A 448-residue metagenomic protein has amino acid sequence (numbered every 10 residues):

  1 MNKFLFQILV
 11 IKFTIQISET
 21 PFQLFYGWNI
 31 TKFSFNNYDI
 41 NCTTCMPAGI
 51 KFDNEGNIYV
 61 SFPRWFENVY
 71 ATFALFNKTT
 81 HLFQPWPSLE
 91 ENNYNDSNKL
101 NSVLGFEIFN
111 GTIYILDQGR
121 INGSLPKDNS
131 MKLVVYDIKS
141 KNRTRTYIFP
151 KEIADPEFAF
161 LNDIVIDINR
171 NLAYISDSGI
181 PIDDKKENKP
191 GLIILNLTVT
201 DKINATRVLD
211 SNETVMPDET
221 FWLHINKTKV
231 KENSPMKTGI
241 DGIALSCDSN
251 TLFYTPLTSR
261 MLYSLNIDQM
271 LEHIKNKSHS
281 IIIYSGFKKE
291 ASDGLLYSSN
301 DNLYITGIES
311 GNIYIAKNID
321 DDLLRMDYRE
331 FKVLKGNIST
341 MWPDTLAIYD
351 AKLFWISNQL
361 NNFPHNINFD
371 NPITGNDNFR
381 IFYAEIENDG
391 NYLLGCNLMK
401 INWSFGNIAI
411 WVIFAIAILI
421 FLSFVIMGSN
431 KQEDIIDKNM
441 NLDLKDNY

Functional and structural regions predicted by a protein language model:
F25-I40, L82-N98, T144-P156, K202-N233 (+3 more regions): Surface-exposed loop and turn segments in beta-propeller and other repeat-based domains that flank or scaffold
N29-A71: Beta-strand-rich domains and repeat architectures in extracellular enzymes and scaffolds, especially beta-propellers
N41-N54, Y94-G111, L116, K151-S176 (+4 more regions): Beta-rich, blade/repeat-based domains predominating in secreted/periplasmic proteins but also intracellular
V60-F66, I115-G119, S124, Y174-D184 (+5 more regions): Conserved beta-strand positions in repeat-built beta-propeller and related beta-rich domains
T72-K78, N129-S140, N188-T198, D370-D389: Beta-propeller blade signature
K139, N196-I203, L265-K275, A316-L324 (+1 more regions): Short loop/turn segments immediately following beta-strands, especially the blade-tip and inter-blade linker loops
T345-W403: Blade-level signature of beta-propeller repeat domains, shared across WD40, Kelch, NHL, RCC1 and BNR/Asp-box propellers
M399-F414: Extracellular juxtamembrane-to-transmembrane boundary of type I single-pass membrane glycoproteins
